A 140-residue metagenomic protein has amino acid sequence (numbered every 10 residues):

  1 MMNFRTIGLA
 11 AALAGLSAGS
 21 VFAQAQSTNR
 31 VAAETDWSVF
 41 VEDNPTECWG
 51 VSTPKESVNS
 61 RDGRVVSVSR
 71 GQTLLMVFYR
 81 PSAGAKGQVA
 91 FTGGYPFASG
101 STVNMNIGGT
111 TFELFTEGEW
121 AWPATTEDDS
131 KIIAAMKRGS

Functional and structural regions predicted by a protein language model:
M1-A11: Bacterial N-terminal signal peptides that target proteins for export
G15-A23: C-terminal segment of classical bacterial N-terminal signal peptides
F22-S140: A generic "folded-domain core" signal
